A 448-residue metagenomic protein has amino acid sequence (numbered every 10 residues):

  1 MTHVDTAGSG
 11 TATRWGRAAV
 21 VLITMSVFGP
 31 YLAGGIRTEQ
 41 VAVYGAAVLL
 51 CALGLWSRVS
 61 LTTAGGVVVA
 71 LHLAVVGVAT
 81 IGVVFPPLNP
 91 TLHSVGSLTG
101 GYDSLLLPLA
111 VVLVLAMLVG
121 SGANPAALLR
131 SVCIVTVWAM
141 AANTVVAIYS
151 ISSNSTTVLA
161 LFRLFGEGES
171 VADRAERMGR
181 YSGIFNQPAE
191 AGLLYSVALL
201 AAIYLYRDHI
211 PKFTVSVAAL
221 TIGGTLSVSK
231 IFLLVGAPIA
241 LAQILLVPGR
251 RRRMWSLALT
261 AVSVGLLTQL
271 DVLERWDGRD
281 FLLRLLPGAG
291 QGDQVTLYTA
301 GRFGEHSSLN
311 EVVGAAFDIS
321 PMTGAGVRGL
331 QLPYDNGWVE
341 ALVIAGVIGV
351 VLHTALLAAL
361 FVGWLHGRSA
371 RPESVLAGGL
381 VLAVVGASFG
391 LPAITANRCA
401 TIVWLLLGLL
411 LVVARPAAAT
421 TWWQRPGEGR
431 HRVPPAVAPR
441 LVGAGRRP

Functional and structural regions predicted by a protein language model:
W15-A19, V67-V75, L115-F162: Interfacial loop-to-transmembrane-helix boundary motif in multi-pass membrane proteins
W15-Y31, A47-A116, L382-S388: N-terminal hydrophobic segments of proteins, predominantly signal-anchor/transmembrane helices of inner/organellar
A18-S26, W364-L391, I402, L409-L411: Loop-to-helix entry and N-terminal half of a specific, functionally important transmembrane alpha helix in multi-pass
R130-L161, D173-R177, S182-V228, L233-L245: Alpha-helical transmembrane segments of multi-pass inner-membrane proteins
S152-N154, V247-D293, A315: A membrane-periplasm/extracellular boundary helix in multi-pass inner-membrane enzymes that assemble envelope glycans
H209-I210, A237, L241-I244, R250 (+1 more regions): Hydrophobic transmembrane alpha-helices and their immediate junctions
F281-L283, A289-I348, W364-S369: Long extracytoplasmic/lumenal interhelical loops at the membrane interface of multi-pass membrane proteins
G379-A387, A393-G443, P448: Transmembrane alpha-helices of multi-pass inner-membrane enzymes
